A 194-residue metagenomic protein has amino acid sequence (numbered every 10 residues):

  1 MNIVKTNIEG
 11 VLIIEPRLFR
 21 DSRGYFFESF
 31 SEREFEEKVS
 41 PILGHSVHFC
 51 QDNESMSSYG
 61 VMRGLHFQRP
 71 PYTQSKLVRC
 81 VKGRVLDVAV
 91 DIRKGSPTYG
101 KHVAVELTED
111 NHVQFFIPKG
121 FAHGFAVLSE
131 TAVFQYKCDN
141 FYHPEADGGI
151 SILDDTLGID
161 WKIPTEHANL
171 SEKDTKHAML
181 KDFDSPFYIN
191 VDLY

Functional and structural regions predicted by a protein language model:
M1-D110, T131, C138-Y194: Non-catalytic, conserved peripheral segments adjacent to functional cores
L107-T131: Conserved metal-binding segment of the jelly-roll/cupin
